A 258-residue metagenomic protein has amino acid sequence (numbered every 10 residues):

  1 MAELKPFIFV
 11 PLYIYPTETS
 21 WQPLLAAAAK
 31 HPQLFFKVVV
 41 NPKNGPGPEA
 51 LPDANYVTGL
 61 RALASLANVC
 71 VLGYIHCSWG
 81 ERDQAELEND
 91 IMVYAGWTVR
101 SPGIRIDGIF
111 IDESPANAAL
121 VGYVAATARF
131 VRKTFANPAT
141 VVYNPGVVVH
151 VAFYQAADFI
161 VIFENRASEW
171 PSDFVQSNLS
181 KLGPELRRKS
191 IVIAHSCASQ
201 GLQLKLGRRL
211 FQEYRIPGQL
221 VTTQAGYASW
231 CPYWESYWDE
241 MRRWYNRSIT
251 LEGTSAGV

Functional and structural regions predicted by a protein language model:
M1-V258: Glycan-processing catalytic domains of CAZymes
